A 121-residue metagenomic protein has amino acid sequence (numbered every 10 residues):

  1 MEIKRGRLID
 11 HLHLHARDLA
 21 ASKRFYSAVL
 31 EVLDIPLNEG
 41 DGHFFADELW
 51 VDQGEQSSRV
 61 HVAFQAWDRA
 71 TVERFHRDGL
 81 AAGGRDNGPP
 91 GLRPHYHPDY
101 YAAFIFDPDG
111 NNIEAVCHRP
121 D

Functional and structural regions predicted by a protein language model:
M1-A20, V62, R119-D121: N-terminal beta-strand motif that seeds the catalytic metal site of vicinal oxygen chelate
M1-E2, E48-D52: Short beta-strand/turn micro-motifs at beta-sheet edges
H13-W50: Core segments of cupin and vicinal oxygen chelate
R17-A20, F64-D109: Vicinal oxygen chelate
F44, R93-P94, R119: Conserved beta-strand edge residues that scaffold enzyme active sites
W50-E55, A102-I105: Short low-complexity, flexible loop/linker segments enriched in glycine and/or proline with clustered acidic
G54-F64: Short, structured active-site "lid" loops
N112: Glycine-rich acetyl-CoA-binding "A-motif" of GNAT/NAT acetyltransferases
